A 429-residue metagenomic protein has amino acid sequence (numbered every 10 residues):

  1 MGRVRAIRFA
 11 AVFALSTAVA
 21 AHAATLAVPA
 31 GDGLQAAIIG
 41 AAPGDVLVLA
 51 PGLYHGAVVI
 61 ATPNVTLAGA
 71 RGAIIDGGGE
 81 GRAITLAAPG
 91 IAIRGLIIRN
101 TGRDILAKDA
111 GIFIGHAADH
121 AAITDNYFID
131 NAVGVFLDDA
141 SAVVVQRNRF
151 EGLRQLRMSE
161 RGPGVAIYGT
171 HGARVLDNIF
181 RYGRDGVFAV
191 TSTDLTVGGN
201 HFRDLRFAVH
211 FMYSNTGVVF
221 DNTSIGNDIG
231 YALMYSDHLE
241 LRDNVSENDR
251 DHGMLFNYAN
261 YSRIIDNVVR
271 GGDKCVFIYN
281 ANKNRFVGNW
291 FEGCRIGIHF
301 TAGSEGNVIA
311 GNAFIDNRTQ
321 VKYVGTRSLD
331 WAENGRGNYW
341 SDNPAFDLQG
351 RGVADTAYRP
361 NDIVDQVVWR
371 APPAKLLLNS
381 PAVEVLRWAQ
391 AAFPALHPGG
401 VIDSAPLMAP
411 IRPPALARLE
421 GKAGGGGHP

Functional and structural regions predicted by a protein language model:
M1-R5, G426: N-terminal secretory signal peptides that target proteins for export/translocation
R8-A20: Bacterial N-terminal signal peptides
A24-H55: Acidic Gly/Asp/Thr-rich repetitive segments characteristic of extracellular carbohydrate-active and adhesion proteins
Q35, I39-G40, L53-T66, I74-D119 (+2 more regions): Extracellular beta-strand-rich solenoid/capping regions of secreted or surface-exposed proteins that bind or remodel
G77-T85, L106-G115, D130-L137, R157-Y168 (+7 more regions): Extracellular beta-strand/beta-solenoid scaffold signature
G95-I114, A121, V144-G169, A173-R174 (+11 more regions): Acidic/polar low-complexity surface segments
H252, R285, E292-P429: Functionally critical loop-and-helix segments that line ligand-binding/catalytic clefts of soluble enzyme domains
